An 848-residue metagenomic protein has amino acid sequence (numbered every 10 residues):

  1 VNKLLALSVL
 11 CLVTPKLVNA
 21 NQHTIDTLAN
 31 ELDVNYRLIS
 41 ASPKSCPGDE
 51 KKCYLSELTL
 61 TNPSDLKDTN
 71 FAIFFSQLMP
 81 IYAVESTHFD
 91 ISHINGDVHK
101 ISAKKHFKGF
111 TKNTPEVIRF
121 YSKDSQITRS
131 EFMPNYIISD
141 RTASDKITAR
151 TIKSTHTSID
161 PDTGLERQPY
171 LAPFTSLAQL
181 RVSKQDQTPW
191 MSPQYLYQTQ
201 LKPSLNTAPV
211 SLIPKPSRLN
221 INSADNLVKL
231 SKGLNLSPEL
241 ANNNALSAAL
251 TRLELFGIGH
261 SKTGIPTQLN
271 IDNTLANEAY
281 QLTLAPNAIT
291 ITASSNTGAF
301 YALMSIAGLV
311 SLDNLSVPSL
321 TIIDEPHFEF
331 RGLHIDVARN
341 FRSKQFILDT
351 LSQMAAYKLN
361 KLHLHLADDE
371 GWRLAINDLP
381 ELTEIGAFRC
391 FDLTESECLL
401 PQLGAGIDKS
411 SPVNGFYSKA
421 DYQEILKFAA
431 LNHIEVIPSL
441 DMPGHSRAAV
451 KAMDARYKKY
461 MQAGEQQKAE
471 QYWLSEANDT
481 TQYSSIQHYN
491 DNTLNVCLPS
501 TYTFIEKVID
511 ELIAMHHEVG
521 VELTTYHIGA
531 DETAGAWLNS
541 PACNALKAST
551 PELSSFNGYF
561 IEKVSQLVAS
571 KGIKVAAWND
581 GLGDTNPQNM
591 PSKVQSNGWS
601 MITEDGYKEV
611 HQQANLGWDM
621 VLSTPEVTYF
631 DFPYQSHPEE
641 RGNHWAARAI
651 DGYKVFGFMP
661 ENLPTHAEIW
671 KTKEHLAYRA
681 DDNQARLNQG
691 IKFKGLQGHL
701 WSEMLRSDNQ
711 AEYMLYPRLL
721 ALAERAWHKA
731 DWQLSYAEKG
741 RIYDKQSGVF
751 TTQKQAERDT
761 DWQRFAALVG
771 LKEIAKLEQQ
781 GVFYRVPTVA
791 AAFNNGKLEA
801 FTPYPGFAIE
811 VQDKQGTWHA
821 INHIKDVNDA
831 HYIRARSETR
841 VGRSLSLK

Functional and structural regions predicted by a protein language model:
V34-K67: Short beta-strand elements of extracellular/lumenal beta-sandwich folds
L66-N95, M133-I137: Short acidic, flexible loop segments centered on an aromatic residue
H88-Q126: Intrinsically disordered, low-complexity Pro/Gly/Ser/Thr-rich segments with frequent PxxP/GP/PP motifs and embedded
F132, I137-T297, Y301-P326, A577-L582: Acidic, contiguous N-terminal accessory segments
Q281-N492, S500-T501, I509-T525, Q697: Feature activates predominantly on carbohydrate-active enzymes
S485-K593, E604-D605, V610: Active-site neighborhood of glycoside hydrolase catalytic domains
V575-D580, N589-A792: Flexible, acidic glycine-rich loops studded with aromatic residues
F750-K848: Short, compositionally stereotyped local motifs that mark structural "simplifiers"
